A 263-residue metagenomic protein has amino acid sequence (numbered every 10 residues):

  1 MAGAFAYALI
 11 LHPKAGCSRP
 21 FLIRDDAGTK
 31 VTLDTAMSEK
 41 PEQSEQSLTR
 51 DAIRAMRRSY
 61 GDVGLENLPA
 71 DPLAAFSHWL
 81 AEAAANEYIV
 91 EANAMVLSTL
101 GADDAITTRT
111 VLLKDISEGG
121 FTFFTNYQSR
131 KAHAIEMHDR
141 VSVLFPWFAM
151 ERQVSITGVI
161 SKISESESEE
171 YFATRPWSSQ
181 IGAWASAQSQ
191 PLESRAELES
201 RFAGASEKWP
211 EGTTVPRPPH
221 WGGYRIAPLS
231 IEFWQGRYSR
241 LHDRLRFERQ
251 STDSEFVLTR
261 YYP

Functional and structural regions predicted by a protein language model:
F5-Y7, F21: Aromatic (phenylalanine/tyrosine) cluster motif
V31-P263: Binding-site signature for planar aromatic cofactors or substrates
